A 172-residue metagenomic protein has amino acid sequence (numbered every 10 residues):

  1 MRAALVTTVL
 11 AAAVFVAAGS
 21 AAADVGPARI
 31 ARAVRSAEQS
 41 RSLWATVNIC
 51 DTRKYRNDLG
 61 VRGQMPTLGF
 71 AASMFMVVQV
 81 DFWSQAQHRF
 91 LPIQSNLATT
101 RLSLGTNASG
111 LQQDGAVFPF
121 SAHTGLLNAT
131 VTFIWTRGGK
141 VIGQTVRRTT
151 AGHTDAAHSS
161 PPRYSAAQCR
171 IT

Functional and structural regions predicted by a protein language model:
V6-A17: Bacterial N-terminal signal peptides
V34-S42: Proline/serine/threonine-rich low-complexity linkers at boundaries of modular beta-sandwich domains
D51-M65: Contiguous beta-strand segments within globular domains
A72-V78: Short coil-to-beta strand junction motifs in C2/discoidin
V80, A129-F133: Hydrophobic/tyrosine-rich beta-strand signature of extracellular beta-sandwich/beta-rich modules, prominently
F90-N107: Solvent-exposed serine/threonine-rich low-complexity stretches and specific carbohydrate-binding patches
G105-A116: Aromatic sugar-binding surface patches on proteins that engage polysaccharides or sugar-phosphate polymers
R137-T172: Short beta-strand elements
